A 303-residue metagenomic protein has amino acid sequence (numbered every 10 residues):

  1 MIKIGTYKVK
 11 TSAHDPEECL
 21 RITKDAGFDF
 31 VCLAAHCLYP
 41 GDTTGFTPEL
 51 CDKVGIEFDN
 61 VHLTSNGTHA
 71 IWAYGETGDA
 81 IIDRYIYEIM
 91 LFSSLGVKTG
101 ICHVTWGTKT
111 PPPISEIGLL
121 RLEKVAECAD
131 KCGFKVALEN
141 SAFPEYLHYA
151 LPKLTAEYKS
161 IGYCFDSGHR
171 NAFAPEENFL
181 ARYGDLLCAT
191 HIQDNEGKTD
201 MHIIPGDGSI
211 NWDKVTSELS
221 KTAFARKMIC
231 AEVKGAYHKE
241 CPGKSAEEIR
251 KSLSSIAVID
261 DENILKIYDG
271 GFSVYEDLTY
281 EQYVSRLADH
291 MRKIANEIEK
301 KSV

Functional and structural regions predicted by a protein language model:
M1-G5, A13, E17-K24, L147-G162 (+1 more regions): Histidine-acidic metal/acid-base catalytic patches
I2-K8, V31-L33, F58-N66, G100-C102 (+4 more regions): Hydrophobic faces of well-ordered beta-strands that scaffold small-molecule active sites in alpha/beta enzyme cores
G5-D15, D42-L50, E76-Y85: N-terminal-biased segments
K10, A35-C37, T64-H69, V104-T108 (+4 more regions): Active-site-proximal loop/turn and secondary-structure-junction residues that shape catalytic pockets, frequently
E17, E57, W72-F165, N171-A172 (+3 more regions): Active-site acidic/histidine proton-transfer and metal-coordination neighborhood in alpha/beta enzyme cores
L20-A26, D42-L63, I86-G96, L119-K131 (+3 more regions): Acidic (Asp/Glu)-rich catalytic clusters
C32-V54, V104-T110: Glycine-rich, proline-tolerant flexible connector loops at the mouths of alpha/beta enzymes
G67-G75, T108-P112, K198-H202, E240: A short acidic, helix-capping loop that chelates divalent metal ions and anchors anionic groups
